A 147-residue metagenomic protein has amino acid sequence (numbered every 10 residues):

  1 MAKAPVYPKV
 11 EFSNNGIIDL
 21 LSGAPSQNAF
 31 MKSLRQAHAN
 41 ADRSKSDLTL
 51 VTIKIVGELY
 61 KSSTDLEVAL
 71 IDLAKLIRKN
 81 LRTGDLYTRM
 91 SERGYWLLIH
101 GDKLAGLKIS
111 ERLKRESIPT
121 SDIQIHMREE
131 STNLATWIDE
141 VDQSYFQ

Functional and structural regions predicted by a protein language model:
V6-S26: Amphipathic HAMP/coiled-coil signal-transducing linker helices that couple sensory inputs to cytosolic output domains
I17, A39, R43, A74-L104 (+1 more regions): Conserved helix-loop-beta segment at the catalytic/binding core of cyclic-nucleotide signaling proteins
L21-S22, I55-G57, Y95: Hydrophobic/aromatic micro-motifs used in signal-transmission helices and low-complexity FG repeats
A24-S46, R78-K79, D142: Short regulatory alpha-helical coupling segments that immediately precede and/or link into cyclic nucleotide signaling
S33-D65: Active-site-proximal structural segments of metal-dependent nucleotidyl cyclase/transferase enzymes
Y60-A69, L97-R112: Short helix/loop segment flanking the catalytic signature motif in cyclic-nucleotide metabolism enzymes
L73-R78, L107-T120, D142: Alpha-helical scaffold within the catalytic cores of cyclic-nucleotide enzymes
T88-L98, I118-F146: A short glycine-enriched loop-to-beta-strand structural element that forms part of the catalytic core of nucleotide
